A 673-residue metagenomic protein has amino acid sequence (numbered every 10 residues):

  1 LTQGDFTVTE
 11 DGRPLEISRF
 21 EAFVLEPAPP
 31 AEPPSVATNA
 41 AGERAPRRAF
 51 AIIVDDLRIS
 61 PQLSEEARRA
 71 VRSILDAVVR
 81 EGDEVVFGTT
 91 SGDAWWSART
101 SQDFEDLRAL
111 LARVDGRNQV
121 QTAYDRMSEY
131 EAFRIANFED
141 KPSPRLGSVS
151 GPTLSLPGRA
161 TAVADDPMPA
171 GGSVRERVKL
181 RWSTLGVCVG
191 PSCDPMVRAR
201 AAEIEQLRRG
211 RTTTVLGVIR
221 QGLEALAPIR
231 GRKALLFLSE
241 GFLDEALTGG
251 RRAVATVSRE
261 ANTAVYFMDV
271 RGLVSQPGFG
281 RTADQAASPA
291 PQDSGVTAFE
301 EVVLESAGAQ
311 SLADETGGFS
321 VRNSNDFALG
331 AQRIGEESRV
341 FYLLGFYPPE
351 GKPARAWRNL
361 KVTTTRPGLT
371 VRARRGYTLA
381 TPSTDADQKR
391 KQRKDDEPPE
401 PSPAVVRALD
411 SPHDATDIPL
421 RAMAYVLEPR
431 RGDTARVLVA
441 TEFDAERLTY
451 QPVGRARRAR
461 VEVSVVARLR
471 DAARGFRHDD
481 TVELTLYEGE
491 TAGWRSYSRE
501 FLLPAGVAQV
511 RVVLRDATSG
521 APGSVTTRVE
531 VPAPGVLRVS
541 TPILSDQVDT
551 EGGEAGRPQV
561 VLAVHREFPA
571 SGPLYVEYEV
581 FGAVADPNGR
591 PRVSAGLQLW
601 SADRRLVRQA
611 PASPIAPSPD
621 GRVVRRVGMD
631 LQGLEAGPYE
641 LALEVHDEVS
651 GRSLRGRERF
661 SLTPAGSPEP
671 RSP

Functional and structural regions predicted by a protein language model:
L1-P673: Scaffold/interface architecture of coatomer-like assemblies
